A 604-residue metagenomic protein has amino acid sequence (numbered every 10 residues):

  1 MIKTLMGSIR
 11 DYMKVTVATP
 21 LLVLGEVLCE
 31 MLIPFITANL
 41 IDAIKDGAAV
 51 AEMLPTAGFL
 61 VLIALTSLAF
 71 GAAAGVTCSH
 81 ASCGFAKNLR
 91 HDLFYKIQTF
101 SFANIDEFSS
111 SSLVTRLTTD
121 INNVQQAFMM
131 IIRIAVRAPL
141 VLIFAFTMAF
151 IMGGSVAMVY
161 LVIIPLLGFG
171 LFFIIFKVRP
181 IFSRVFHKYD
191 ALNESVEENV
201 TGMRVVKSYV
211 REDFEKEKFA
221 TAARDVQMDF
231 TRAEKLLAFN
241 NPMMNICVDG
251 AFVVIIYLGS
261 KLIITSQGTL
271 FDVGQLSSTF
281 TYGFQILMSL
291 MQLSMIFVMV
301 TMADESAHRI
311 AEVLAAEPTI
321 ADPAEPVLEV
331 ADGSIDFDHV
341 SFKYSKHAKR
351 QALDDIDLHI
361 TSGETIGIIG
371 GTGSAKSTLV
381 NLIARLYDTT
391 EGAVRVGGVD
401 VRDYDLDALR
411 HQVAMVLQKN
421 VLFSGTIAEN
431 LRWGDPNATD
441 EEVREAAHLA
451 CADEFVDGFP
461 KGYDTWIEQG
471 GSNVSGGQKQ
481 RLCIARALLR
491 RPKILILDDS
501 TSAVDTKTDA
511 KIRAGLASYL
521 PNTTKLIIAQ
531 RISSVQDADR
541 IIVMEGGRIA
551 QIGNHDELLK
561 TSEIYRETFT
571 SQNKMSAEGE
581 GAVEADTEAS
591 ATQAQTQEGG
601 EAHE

Functional and structural regions predicted by a protein language model:
I2, R10, L21, G25 (+7 more regions): Hydrophobic alpha-helical transmembrane segments of ABC transporter permease domains
R10, T16-A73, T77, F150-S155 (+4 more regions): Transmembrane helix-loop-helix hairpins at lipid-water interfaces of multipass membrane proteins, especially the type-1
D11, T99-A103, T119-F128, I132 (+8 more regions): An intracellular "coupling" helix at the cytosolic face of ABC transporter transmembrane type-1 domains
K14-T16, L22, I63-S82, R133-L140 (+5 more regions): Alpha-helical transmembrane segments of multi-pass membrane proteins
L21-L22, C29-D42, I63-S110, V114 (+12 more regions): Juxtamembrane helix-loop junctions of ABC transporter transmembrane domains
D46-G58, M148-V162, L171, R232-R309 (+1 more regions): Helix-loop-helix
L93, I97, V206, I310 (+1 more regions): Helix-loop junctions and hydrophobic alpha-helical segments within the transmembrane domains of large membrane
L328-E604: ABC-type nucleotide-binding domain
